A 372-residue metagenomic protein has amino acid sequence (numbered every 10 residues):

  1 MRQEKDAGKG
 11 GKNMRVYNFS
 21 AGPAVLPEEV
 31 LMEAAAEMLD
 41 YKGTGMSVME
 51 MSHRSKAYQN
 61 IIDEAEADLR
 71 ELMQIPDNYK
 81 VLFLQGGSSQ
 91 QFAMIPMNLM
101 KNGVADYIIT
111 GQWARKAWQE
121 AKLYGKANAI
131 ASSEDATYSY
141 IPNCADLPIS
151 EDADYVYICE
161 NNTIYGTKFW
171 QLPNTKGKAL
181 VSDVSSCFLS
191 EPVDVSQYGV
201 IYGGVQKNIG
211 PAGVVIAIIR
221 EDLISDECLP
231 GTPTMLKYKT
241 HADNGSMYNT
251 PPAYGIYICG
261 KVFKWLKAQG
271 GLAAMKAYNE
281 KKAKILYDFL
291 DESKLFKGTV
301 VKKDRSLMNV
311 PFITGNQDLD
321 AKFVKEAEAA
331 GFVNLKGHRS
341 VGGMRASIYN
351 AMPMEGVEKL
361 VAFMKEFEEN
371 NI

Functional and structural regions predicted by a protein language model:
N13-V16, A329, G342-I372: PLP-dependent enzyme catalytic core of the Aspartate aminotransferase-like
R15-E66: A glycine-/small-polar-enriched, mobile loop at the entrance of the PLP active site in fold-type I
G22, A121, S132-F188: Active-site phosphate-binding strand-loop segment of PLP-dependent enzymes
P27, V205-Y287, V301, N370-I372: Active-site C-terminal subdomain of aminotransferase-like
G45-Q91, N98, Q112, E120: Conserved N-terminal alpha-helix of the aminotransferase class I/II PLP-enzyme fold
S89-V156: PLP-dependent aminotransferase-like
V181, V195-Q206, V215: Conserved active-site segment immediately N-terminal to the catalytic lysine that forms the internal aldimine
F296-A327: Conserved PLP-binding catalytic core of the aspartate aminotransferase-like
